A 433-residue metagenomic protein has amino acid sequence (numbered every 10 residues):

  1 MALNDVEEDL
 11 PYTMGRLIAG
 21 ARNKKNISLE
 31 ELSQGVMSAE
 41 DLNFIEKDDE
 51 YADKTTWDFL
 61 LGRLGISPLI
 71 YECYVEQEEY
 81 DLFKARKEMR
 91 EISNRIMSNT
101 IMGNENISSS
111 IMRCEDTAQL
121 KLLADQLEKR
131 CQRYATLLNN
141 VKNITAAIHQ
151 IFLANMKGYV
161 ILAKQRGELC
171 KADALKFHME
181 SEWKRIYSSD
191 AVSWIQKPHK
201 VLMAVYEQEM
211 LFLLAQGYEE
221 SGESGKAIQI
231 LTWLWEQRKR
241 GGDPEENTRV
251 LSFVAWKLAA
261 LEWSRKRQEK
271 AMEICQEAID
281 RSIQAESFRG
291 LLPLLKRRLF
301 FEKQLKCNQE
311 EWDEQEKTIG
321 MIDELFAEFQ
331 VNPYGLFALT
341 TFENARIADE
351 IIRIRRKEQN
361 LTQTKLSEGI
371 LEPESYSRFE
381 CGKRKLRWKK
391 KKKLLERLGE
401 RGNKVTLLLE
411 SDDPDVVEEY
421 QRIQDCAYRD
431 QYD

Functional and structural regions predicted by a protein language model:
M1-K24, V331-E358: A short, Lys/Arg-rich alpha-helix, primarily the initiator
N23-F44, Q359-R378: Short alpha-helical DNA-recognition segment
D53-Y71, R387-T406: DNA major-groove recognition helix of helix-turn-helix/homeodomain DNA-binding modules
K87-R90, A154-I161, Y206-L213, V250-K257 (+3 more regions): "A position-specific structural signal for the A-helix of alpha-solenoid helical repeats
R95, I161-R166, L211-L214, Y218 (+4 more regions): Residue at a conserved register position within TPR or TPR-like alpha-solenoid repeats
M112, E128-K142, F177-K197, Q229-D243 (+2 more regions): Amphipathic alpha-helical segments of tetratricopeptide repeats
L123, A172-L175, A227, A271 (+2 more regions): Single-residue signature of alpha-solenoid repeat helices
R166-L169, S221, R265, L305 (+2 more regions): Structural motif corresponding to the intra-repeat A-B loop/turn of tetratricopeptide repeats
